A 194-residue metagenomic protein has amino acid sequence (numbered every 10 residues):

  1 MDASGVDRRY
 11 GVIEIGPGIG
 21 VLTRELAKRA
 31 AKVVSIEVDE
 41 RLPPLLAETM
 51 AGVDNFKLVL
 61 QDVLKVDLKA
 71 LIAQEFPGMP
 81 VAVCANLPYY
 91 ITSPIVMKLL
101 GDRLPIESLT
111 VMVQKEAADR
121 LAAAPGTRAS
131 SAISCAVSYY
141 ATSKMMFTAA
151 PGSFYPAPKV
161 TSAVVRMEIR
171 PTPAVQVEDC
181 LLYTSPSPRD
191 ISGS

Functional and structural regions predicted by a protein language model:
M1-L181: Catalytic cores of RNA-modifying enzymes
Y183-S194: Single conserved hydrophobic/aromatic residue that forms the stacking wall/gate of nucleotide- or nucleobase-binding
